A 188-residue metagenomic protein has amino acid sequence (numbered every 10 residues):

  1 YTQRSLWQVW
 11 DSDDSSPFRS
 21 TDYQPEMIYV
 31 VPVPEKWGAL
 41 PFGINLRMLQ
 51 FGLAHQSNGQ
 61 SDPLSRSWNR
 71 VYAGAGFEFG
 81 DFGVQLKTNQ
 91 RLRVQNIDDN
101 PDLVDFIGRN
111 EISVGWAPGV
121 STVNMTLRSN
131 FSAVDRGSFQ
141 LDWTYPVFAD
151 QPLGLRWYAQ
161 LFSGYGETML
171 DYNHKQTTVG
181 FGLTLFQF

Functional and structural regions predicted by a protein language model:
Y1-V134, S163-Y165, D171-Q176: Outer-membrane pore/translocation modules
N124-L155: Glycine/small-residue-rich hydrophobic helix-like segments
A159: Conserved, mostly hydrophobic/aromatic
Q176-F188: Outer-membrane beta-barrel "beta-signal"
